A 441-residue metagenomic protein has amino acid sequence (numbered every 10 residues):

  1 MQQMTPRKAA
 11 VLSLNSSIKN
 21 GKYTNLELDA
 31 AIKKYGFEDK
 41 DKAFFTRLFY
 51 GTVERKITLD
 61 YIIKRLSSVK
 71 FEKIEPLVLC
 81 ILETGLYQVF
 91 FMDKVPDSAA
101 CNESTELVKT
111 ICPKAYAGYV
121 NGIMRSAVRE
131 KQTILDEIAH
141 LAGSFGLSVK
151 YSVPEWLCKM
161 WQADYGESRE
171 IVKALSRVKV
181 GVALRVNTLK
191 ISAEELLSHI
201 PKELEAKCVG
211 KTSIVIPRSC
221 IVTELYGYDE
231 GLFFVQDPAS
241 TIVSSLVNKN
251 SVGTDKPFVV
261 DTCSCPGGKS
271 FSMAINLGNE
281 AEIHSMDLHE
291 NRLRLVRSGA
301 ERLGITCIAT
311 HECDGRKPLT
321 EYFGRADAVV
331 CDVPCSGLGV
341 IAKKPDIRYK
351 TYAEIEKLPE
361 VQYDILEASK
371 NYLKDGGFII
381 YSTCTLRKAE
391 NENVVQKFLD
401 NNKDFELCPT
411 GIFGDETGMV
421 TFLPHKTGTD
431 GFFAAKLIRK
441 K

Functional and structural regions predicted by a protein language model:
M1-K441: S-adenosylmethionine
